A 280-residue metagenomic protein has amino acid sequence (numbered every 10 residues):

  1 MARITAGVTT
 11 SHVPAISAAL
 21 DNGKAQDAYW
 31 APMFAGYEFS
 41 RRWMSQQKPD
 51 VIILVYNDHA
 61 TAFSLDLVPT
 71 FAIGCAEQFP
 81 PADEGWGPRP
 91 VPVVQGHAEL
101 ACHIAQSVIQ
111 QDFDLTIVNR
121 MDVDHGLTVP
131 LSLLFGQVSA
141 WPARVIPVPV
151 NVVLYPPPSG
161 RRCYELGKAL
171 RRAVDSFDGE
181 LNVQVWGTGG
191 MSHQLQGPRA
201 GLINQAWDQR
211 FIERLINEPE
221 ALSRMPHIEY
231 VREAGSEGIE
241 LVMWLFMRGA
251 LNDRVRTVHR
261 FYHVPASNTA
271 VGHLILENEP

Functional and structural regions predicted by a protein language model:
M1-D50, A62-E165, S176, P198-P280: Flexible, D/E/H-enriched segments
H12, G189-G190: Glycine-rich beta-alpha junction loops
D50-Y56, V148, L181-G189: Beta-strand elements within well-structured catalytic alpha/beta cores of enzymes that handle phosphate/sulfate esters
D58-A60, M191-S192: Catalytic metal-binding/acid-base residues of hydrolase active sites
V153, K168-V183: Non-transmembrane, aqueous-exposed alpha-helical and coiled segments at domain scale
G167, G187-G189, A270: Glycine-centered flexibility sites
H193-G197: Secretory-pathway/luminal and periplasmic proteins that interact with or process carbohydrate-rich
